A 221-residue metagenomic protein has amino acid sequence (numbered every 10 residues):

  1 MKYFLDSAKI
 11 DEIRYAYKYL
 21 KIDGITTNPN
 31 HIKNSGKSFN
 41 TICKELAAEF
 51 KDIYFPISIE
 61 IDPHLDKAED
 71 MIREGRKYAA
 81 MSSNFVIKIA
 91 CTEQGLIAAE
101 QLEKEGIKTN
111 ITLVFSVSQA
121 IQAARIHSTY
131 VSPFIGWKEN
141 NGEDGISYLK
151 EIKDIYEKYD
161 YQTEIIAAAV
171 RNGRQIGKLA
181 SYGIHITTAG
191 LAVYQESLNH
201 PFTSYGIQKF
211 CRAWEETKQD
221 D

Functional and structural regions predicted by a protein language model:
K2-R14, Y19-I22, T27-Q94, A98-Q101 (+1 more regions): Active-site beta->alpha loop and helix N-cap motifs at the rims of alpha/beta catalytic domains
L5, I59-E60, K88-C91, T112 (+3 more regions): Glycine- and other small-residue-rich loops at beta-strand/loop junctions that grip anionic moieties
D11-Y19, D70-E74, A98, S116-I126 (+1 more regions): Catalytic cores of alpha/beta
Y19-G24, M81-N84, Q101-N110, R125-S132 (+1 more regions): Glycine-enriched alpha-helix->loop->beta-strand junction motifs that scaffold or abut catalytic
N28, I87, A123, L179 (+1 more regions): Conserved, mostly hydrophobic/aromatic
P29-K33, L113, T129-N141, G183-T203: Glycine-rich phosphate-binding active-site loops on the catalytic face of alpha/beta enzymes
N40-S58, A79-A80, L96-T109, I146-I165 (+1 more regions): Alpha-helix-loop-beta-strand connector modules within alpha/beta enzyme cores
Y156-D221: C-terminal alpha-helical cap/extension of soluble enzyme domains
